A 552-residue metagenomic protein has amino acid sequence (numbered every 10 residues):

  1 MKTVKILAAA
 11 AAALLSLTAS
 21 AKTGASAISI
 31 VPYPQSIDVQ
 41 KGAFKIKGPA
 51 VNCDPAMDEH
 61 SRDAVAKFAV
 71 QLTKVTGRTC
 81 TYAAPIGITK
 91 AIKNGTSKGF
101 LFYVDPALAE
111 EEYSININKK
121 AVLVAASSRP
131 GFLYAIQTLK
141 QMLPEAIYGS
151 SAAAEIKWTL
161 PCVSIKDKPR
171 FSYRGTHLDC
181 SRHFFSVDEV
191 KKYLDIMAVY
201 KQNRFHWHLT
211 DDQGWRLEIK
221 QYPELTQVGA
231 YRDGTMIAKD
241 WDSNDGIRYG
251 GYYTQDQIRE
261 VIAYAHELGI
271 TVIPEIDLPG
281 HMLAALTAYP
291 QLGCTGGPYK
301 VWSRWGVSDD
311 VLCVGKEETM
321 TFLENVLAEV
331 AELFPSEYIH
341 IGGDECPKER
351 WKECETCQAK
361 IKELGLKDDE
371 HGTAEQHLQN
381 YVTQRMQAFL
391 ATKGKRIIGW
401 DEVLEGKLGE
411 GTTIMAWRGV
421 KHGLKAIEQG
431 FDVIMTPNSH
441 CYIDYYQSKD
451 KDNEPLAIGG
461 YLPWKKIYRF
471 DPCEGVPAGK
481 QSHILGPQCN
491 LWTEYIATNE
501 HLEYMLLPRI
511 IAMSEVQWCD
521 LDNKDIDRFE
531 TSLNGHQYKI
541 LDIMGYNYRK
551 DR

Functional and structural regions predicted by a protein language model:
M1-A27: Bacterial Sec-dependent N-terminal signal peptides
K22-F171, H501, Q517-Y546: Contiguous, structured surface segment used for ligand recognition
H60-S61, F184-S186, D212-E218, P279-A285 (+6 more regions): Flexible loop/turn segments at secondary-structure boundaries
R78-T79, N203-R204, T271, R396 (+1 more regions): Residue-level detector of anion-binding/catalytic polar loops
L108-M320, N325-Y338, R385, F389 (+1 more regions): Feature activates predominantly on carbohydrate-active enzymes
A285-Q291, T295, K300-T412, W417-E428: Active-site neighborhood of glycoside hydrolase catalytic domains
R396-T412, W417-R552: Flexible, acidic glycine-rich loops studded with aromatic residues
